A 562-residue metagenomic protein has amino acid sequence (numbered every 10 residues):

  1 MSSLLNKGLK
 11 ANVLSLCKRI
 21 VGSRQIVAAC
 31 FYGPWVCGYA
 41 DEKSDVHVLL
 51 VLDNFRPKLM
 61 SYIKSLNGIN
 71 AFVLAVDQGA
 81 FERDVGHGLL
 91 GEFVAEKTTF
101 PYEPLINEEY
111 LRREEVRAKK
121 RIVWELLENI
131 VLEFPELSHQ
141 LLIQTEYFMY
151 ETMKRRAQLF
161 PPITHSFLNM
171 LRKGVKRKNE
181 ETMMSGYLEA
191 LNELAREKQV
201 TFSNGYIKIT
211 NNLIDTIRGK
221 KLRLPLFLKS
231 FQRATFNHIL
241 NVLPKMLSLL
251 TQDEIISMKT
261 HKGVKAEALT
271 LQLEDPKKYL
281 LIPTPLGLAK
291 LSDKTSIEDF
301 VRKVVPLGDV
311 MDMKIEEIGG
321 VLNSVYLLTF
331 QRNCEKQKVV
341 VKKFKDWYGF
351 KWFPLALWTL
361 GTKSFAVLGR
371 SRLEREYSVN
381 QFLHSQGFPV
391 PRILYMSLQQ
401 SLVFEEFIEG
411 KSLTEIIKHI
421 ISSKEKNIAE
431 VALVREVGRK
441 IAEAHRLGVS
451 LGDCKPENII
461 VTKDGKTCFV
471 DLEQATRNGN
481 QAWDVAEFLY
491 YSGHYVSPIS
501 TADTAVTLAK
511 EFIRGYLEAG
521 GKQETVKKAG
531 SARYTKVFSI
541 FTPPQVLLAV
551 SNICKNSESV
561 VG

Functional and structural regions predicted by a protein language model:
M1-C30: Helical scaffold of the NTase/Pol beta-like nucleotidyltransferase catalytic core
M1-L5, L9, L59-H165, F231 (+1 more regions): Conserved NTP/Mg2+-binding pocket subregion across the NTase superfamily
F31-G68, F72-A80: Catalytic metal-binding acidic patch
K262-E317: Juxta-kinase regulatory segment immediately upstream of eukaryotic protein kinase catalytic domains
S324-R372: ATP-binding glycine-rich loop module of kinase domains
G369-R372, P391-V431: Conserved structural core of kinase catalytic domains
E457-Y490: Catalytic activation segment of kinase domains across protein kinase-like and atypical kinase folds
D484-E518, F541: Active-site activation/catalytic loop segments of kinase-like enzymes and analogous catalytic loops in related
